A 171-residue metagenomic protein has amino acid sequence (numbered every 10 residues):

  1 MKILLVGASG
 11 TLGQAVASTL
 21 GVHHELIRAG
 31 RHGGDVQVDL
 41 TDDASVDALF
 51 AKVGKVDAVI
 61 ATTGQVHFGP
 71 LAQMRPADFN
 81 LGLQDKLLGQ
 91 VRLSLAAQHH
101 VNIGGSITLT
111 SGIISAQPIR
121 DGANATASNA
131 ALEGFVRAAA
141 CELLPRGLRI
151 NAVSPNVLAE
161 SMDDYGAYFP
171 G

Functional and structural regions predicted by a protein language model:
L4-T19: N-terminal Rossmann NAD(P)H-binding glycine-rich loop of SDR-like oxidoreductase domains
L5-V6, A61-T62, S106-G112, R149-S154: Structural signature of the Rossmann-like NAD(P)-dependent dehydrogenase/reductase core
G30-A44: Rossmann-fold cofactor-recognition segment
L40-V56: Conserved Rossmann-fold cofactor-binding substructure of NAD(P)-dependent oxidoreductases
I60-G69: Conserved NAD(P)H cofactor-binding loop of Rossmann-fold oxidoreductase domains
P70-L71, D78-N80: Substrate-binding pocket helix/loop in short-chain dehydrogenase/reductase
G82-L83, V91-R92, S106-L132, V136-L144 (+1 more regions): Catalytic loop of short-chain dehydrogenase/reductase
